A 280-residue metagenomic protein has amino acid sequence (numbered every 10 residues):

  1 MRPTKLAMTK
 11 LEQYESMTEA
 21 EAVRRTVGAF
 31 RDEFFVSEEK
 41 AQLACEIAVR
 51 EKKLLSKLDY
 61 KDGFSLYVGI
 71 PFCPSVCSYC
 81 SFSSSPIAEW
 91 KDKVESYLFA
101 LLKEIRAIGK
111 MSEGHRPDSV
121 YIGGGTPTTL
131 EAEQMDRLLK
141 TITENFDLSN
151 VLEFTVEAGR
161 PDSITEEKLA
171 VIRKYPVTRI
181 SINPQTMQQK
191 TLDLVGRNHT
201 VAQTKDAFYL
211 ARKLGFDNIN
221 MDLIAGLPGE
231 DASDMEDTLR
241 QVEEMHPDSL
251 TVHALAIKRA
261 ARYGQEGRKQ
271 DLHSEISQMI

Functional and structural regions predicted by a protein language model:
Q13, A20-L66: N-terminal [4Fe-4S]-dependent radical SAM core
Q13-Y14, I108: Change "in soluble alpha/beta enzymes" to "in soluble alpha/beta proteins
K61-S96: Canonical Radical SAM [4Fe-4S] cluster-binding loop centered on the CxxxCxxC motif and its immediate flanking residues
S84-Q278: Conserved non-cysteine loop/helix-boundary elements of the Radical SAM core domain that shape
